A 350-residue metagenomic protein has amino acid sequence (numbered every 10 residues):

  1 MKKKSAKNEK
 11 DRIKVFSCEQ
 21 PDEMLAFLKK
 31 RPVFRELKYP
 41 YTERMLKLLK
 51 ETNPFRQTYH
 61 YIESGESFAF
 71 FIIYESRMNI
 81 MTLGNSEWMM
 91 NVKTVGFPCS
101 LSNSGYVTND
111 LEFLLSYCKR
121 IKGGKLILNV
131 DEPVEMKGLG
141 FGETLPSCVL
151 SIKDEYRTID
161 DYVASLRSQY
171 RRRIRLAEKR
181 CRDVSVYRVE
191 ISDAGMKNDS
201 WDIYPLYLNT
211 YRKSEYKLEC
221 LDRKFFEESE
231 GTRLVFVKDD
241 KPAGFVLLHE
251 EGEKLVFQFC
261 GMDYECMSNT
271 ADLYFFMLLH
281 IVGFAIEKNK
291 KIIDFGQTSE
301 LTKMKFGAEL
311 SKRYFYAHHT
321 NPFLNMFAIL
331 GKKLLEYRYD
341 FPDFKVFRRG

Functional and structural regions predicted by a protein language model:
M1-F16, E75-S76, M136-S165, K238 (+1 more regions): Active-site/acyl-donor-binding loops of N-acyltransferases
K3, D11-M81, N129-N269: A conserved beta-strand-loop-helix scaffold within acyl/acetyltransferase catalytic domains
F55-Q57, I121-G124, G231, K288-K290: Short, high-confidence coil segments that cap the C-terminus of an alpha-helix and link into the following beta-strand
I73-G105: Conserved acyl-donor/pantetheine-binding loop and adjacent beta-alpha core of acyl/acetyltransferases and related
P98-D110, C260-A271: A short, internal acetyl-CoA/4′-phosphopantetheine-binding micro-motif in the GNAT/acyltransferase core
S100-L150: Non-catalytic accessory segments adjacent to catalytic cores
F113, D202-P205, H280: Alpha-helical elements of Rossmann-like donor-binding domains used by nucleotide-donor carbohydrate transfer enzymes
Y216-I329: Aromatic (often tryptophan-rich) hydrophobic motifs at membrane interfaces
